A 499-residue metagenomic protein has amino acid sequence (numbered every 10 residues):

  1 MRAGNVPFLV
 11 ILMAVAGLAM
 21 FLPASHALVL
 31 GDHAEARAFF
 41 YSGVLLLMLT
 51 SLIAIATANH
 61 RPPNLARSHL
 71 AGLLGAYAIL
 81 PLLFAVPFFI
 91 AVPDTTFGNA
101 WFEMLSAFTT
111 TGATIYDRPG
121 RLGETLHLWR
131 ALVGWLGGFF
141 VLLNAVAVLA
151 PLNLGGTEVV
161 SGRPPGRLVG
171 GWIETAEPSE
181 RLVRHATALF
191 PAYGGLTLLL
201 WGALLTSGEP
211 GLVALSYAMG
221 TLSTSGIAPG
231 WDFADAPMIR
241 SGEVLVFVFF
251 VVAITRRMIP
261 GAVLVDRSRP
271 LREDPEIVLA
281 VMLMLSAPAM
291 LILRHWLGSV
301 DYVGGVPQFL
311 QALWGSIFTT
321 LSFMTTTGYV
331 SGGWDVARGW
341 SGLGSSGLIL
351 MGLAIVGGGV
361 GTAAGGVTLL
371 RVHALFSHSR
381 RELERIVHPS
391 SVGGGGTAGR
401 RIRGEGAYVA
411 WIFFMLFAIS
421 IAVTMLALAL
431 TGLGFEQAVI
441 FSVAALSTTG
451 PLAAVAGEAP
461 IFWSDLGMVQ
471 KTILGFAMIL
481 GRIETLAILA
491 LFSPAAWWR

Functional and structural regions predicted by a protein language model:
M1-R499: Membrane-proximal intracellular helices of multi-pass ion channels
